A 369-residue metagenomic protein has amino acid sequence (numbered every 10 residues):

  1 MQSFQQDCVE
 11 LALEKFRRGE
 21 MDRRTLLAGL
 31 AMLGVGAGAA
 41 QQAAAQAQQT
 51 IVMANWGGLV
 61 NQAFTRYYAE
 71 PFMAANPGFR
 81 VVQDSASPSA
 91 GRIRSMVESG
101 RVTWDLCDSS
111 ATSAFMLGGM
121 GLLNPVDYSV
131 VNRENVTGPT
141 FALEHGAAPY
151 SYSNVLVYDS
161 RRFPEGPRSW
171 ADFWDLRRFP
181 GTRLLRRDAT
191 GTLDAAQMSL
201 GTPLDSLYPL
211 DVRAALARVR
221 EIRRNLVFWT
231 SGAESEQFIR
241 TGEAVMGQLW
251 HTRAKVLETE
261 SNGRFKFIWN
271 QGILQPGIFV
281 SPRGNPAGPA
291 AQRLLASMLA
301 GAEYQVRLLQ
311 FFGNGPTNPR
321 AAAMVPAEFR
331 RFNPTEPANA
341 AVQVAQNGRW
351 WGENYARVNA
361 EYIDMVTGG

Functional and structural regions predicted by a protein language model:
M1-M21, T25, M32: N-terminal secretory signal peptides
K15-R17, A338-G369: Conserved C-terminal helix/tail region of periplasmic/extracytoplasmic solute-binding proteins
A45, P282-Q346: Mature extracytoplasmic/periplasmic domains
A47-F115: Early extracytoplasmic/lumenal segment of secretory-pathway proteins
G58-T65, V102-W104, S109-R240: Extracytoplasmic ligand-binding site segments that recognize negatively charged/polar headgroups
S113-G118, R240, V245-R264: A ligand-binding cleft/hinge motif common to bilobed small-molecule-binding domains
V136, S151-Y152, V212-I222, E260-R283: Periplasmic-binding protein-like
V155-R162, Q197-T202, Q275-A290, R307-Q310: A bilobed periplasmic-binding-protein/Venus flytrap-type ligand-binding module shared by bacterial periplasmic
